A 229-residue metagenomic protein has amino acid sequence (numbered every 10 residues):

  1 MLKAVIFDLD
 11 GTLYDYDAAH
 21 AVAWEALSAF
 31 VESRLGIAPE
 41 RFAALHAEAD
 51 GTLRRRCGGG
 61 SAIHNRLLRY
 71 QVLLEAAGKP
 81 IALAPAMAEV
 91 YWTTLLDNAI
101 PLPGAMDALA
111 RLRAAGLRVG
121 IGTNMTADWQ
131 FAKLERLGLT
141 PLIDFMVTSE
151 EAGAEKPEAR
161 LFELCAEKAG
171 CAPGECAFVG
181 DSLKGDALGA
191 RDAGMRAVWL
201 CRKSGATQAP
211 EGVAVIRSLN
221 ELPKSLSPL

Functional and structural regions predicted by a protein language model:
M1-V5, A18, E40, A84 (+3 more regions): Asp-based, Mg2+/Mn2+-dependent phosphohydrolase catalytic module
L2-P103: N-terminal helical cap/lid subdomain that shapes the substrate entry/recognition surface in HAD-like hydrolases
